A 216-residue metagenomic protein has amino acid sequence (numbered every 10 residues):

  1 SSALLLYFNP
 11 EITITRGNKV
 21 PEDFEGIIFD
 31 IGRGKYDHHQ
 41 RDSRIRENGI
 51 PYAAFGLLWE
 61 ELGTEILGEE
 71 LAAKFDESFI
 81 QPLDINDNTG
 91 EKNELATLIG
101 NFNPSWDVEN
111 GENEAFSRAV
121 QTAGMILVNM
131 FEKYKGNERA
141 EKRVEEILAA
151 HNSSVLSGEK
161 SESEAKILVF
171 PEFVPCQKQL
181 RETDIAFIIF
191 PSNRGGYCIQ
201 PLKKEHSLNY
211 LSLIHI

Functional and structural regions predicted by a protein language model:
S2-A72: Glycine/small-residue-rich interface belts in oligomeric ring/scaffold proteins and their assembly partners
A3-L6, R181-D184, K204: Short, solvent-exposed amphipathic alpha-helical segments in soluble enzyme and RNA/protein-processing domains
I12-T13, G26-I27, A165-L168, I185-I188 (+1 more regions): Structural motif
R33, Q40, V174, N193 (+1 more regions): A broadly conserved detector of short glycine/acidic/proline-rich loop/turn motifs that flank catalytic sites and bind
G49-K178, F190-R194: A structured phosphate/pyrophosphate-recognition subdomain
I185-S192, L208-Y210: Gly/Ser/Thr-rich active-site loops/lids in small-molecule metabolic enzymes that frequently grip phosphoryl groups
Q200-S212: A C-terminal functional module that forms or caps the active site or interfaces directly with catalytic machinery
I214-I216: Conserved small/polar residues in nucleotide/adenosyl-binding loops
